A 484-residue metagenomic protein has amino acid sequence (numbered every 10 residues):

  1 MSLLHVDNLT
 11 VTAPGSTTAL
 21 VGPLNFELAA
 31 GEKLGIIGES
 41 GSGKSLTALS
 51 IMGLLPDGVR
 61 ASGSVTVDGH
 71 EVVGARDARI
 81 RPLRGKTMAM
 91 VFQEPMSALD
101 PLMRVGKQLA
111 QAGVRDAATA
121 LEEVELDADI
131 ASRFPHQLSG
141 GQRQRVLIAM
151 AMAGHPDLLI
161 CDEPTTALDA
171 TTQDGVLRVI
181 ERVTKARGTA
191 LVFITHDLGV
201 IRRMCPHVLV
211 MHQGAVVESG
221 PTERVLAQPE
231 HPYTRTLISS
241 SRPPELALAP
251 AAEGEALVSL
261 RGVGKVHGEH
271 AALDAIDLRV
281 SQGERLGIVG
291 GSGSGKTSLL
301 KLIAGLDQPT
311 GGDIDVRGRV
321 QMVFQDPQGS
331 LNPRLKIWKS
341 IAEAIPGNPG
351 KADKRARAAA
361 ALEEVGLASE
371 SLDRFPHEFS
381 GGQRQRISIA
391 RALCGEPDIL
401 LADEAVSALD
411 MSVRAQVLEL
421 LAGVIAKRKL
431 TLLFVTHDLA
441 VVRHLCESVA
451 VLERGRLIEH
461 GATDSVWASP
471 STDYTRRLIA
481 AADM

Functional and structural regions predicted by a protein language model:
L4, L20-P23, V258, L273: Conserved structural motif at the start of ABC-family nucleotide-binding domains
M52, A304: Helix-to-loop junction immediately C-terminal to a conserved catalytic motif
R60-E71, G311-V320: Conserved ABC transporter NBD signature motif
D116-D129, D353-E370, A480: Conserved ABC ATPase "signature" region
F134-L138, Q142, F375-F379, Q383: Conserved ABC ATPase signature
V146, A151-M152, L393: ABC ATPase C-loop
H155, E396: Conserved catalytic motifs of ABC-family nucleotide-binding domains
